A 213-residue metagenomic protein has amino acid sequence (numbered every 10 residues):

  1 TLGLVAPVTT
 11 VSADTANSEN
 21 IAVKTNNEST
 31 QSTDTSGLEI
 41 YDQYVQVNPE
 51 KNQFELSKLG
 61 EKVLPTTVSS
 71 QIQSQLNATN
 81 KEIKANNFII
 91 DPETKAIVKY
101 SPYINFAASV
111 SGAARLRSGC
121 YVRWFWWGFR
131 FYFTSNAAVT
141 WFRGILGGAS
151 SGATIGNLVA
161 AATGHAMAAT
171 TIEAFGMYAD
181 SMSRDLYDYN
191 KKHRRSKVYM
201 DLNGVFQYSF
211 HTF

Functional and structural regions predicted by a protein language model:
T1-V5: Bacterial N-terminal signal peptides
A6-P7, S12, M200-G204: Glycine-centered structural positions embedded in regular secondary structure
V8-C120: N-terminal propeptides/leader regions of secreted preproproteins that are proteolytically removed before maturation
T9-D14, A169-S181: Canonical hydrophobic alpha-helical transmembrane segment
T33-D34, E61, P65, S69-I72 (+6 more regions): Intrinsic-disorder-associated interaction segments
T79, N86, G164, Y189-R195: Short loop/turn hinge sites at secondary-structure boundaries
P102-L158, Y178-F213: Add "or lipid-surface remodeling" -> "...that mediate pore formation, membrane permeabilization, membrane fusion
S150-E173: Short hydrophobic membrane-inserting alpha-helices and related fusion/pore-forming segments
